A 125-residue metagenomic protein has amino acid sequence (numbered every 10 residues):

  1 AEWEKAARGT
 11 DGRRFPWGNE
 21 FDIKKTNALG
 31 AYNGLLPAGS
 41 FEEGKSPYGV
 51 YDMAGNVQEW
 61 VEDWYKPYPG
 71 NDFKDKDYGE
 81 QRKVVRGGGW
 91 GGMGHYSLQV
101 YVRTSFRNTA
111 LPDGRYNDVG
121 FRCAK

Functional and structural regions predicted by a protein language model:
A1-S105, P112-N117: Functional-site microenvironments in short loops/helix caps that host divalent-cation chemistry
N117-K125: Short, structured beta-strand segments at or near domain termini in extracellular proteins/domains
